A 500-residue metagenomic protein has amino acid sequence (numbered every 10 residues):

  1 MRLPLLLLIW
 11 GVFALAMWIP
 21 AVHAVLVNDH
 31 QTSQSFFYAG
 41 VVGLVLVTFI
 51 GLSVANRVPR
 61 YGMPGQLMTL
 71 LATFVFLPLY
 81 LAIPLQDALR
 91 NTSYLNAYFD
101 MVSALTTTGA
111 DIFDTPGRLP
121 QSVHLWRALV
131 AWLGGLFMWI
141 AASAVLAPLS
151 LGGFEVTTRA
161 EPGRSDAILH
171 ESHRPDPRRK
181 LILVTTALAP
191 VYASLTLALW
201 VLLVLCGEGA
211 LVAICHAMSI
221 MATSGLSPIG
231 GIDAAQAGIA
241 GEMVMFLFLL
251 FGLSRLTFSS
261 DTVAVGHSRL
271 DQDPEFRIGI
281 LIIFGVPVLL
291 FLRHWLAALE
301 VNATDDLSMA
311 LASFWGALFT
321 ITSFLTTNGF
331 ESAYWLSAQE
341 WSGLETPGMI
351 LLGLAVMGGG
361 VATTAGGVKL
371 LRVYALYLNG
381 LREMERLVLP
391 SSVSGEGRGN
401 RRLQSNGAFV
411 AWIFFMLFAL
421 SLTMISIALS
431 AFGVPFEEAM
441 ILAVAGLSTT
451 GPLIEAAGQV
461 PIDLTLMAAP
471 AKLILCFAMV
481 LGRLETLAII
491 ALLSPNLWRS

Functional and structural regions predicted by a protein language model:
M1-S500: Membrane-proximal intracellular helices of multi-pass ion channels
